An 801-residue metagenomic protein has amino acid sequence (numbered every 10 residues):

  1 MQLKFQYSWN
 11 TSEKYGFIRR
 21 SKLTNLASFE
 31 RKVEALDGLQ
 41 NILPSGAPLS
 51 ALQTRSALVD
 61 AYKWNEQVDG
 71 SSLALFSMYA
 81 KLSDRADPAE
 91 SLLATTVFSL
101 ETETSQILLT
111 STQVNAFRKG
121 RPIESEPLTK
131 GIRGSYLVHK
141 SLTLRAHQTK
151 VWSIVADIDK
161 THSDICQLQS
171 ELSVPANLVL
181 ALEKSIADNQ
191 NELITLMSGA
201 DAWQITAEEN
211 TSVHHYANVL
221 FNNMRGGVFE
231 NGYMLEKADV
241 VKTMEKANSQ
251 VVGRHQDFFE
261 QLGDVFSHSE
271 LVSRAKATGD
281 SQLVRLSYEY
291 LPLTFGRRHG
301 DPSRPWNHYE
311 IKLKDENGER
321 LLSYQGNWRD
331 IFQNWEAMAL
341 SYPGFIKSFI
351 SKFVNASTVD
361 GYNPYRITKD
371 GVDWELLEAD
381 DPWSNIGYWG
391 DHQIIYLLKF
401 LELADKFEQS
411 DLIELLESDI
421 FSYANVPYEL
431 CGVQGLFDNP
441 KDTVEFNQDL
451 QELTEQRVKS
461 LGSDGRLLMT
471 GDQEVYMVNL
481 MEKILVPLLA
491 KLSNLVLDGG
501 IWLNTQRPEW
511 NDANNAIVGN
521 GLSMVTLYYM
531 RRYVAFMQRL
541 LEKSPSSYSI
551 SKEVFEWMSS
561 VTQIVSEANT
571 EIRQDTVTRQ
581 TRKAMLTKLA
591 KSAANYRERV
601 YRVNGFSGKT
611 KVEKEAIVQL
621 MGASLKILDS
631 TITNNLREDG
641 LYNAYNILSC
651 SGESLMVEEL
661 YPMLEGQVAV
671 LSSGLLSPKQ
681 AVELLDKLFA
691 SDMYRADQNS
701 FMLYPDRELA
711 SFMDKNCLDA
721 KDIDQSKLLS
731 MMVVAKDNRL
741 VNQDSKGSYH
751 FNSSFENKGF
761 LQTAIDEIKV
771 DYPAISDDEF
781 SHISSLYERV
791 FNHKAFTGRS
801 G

Functional and structural regions predicted by a protein language model:
M1-G801: Acidic, mature catalytic/reactive cores of soluble proteins
